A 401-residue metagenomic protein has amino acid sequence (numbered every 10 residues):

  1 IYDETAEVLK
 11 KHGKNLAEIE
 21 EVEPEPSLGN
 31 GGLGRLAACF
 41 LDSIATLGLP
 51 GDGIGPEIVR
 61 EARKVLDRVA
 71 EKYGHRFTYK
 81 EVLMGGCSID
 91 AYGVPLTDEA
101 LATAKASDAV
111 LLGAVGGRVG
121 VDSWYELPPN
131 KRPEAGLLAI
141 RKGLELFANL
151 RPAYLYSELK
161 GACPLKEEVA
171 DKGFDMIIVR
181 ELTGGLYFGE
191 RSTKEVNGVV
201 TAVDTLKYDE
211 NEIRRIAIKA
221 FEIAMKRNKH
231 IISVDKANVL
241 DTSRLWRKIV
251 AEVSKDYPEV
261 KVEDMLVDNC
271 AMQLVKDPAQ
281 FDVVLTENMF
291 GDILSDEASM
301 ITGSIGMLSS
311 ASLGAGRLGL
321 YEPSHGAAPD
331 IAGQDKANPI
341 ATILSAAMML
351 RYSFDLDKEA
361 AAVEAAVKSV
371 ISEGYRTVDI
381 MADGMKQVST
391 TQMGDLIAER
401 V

Functional and structural regions predicted by a protein language model:
I1-G51: A conserved ligand/cofactor-binding region detector
E18-E21, F188-K207, S233, Y375-D379: Gly-rich Lys/Arg/Thr-decorated short loops/hinges at beta-loop-alpha junctions or inter-strand turns that position
L49-V65, V69-A70, V196-D268, Q280: Glycine-rich phosphate/diphosphate-binding loop of Rossmann-like nucleotide-binding domains
D52-G55, D108, V179, A220 (+4 more regions): Buried hydrophobic positions in well-ordered alpha/beta secondary-structure cores of metabolic enzymes
K72-D98, M272-L274: N-terminal beta-loop-helix "entrance" segment that forms/cooperates in small-molecule cofactor or anionic ligand
G74-T78, R227-D235, Y257-M265, D355-E364 (+1 more regions): Flexible, glycine/charged-enriched surface loops at secondary-structure junctions
I89-V203, M289: N-terminal glycine-rich phosphate/adenylate-binding segment common to multiple enzyme folds
L274-Y375: Glycine-rich phosphate/nucleotide-binding loop
